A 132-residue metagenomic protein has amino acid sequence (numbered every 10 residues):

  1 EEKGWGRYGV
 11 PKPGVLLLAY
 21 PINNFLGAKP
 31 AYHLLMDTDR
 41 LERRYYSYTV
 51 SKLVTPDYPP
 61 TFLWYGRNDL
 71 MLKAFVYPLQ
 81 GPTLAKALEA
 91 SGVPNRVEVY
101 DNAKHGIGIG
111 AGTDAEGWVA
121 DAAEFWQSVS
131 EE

Functional and structural regions predicted by a protein language model:
E1-P30, E42-Y46, S128: Primarily recognizes the serine-hydrolase "nucleophile elbow" in alpha/beta-hydrolase and SGNH/GDSL folds
R7, K52-L53, E89: A general structural signal for stabilizing positions within well-ordered secondary structure
A28-A31, I109-A111: Short aromatic-enriched loop/helix-cap "lid" or pocket-rim segments at secondary-structure transitions that line
H33-R44, G66-R96, A103: Active-site-adjacent alpha-helix of alpha/beta-hydrolase-fold enzymes
V50-Y58: Conserved serine/cysteine hydrolase catalytic core
D57, L63-Y65: Short beta-strand/loop motif that positions the catalytic acidic residue of the alpha/beta-hydrolase fold
W64, P82-E132: C-terminal catalytic histidine-bearing segment of alpha/beta-hydrolase fold enzymes
